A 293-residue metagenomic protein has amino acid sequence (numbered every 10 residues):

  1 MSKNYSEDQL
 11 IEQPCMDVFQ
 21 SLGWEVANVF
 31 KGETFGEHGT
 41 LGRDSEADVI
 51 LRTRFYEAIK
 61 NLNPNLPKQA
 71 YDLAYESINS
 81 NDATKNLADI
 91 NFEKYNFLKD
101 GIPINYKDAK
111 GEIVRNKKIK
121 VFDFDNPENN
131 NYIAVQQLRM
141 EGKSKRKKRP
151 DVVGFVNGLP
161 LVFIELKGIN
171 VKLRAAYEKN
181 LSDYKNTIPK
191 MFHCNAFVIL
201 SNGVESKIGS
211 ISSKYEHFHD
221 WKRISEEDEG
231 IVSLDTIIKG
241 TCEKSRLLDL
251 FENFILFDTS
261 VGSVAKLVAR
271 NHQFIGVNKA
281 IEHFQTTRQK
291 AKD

Functional and structural regions predicted by a protein language model:
S2-D293: ATP-dependent helicase/translocase motor core
